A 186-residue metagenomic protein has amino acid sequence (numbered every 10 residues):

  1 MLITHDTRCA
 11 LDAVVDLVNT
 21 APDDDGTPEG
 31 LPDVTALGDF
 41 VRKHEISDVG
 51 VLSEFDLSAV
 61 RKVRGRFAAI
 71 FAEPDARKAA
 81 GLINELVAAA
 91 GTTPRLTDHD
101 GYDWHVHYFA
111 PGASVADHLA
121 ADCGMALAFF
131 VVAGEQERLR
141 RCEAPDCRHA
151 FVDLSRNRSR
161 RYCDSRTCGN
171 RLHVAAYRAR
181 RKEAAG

Functional and structural regions predicted by a protein language model:
M1-R141, P145-V152, A185-G186: Short helix-coil boundary/hinge micro-motifs
R95, P111, S155, N170-R171 (+1 more regions): Short alpha-helix boundary/capping motifs
Y102-D103, R161, A179-K182: Juxtamembrane/interface motifs at transmembrane-helix termini
L139-A144, R160, S165, R171: Residues immediately within or flanking Cys/His clusters that coordinate Zn2+ in small zinc-binding modules
D153-R160: Short linker/helix segments within small regulatory modules
R166-A184: Basic DNA-binding region of bZIP-type proteins
